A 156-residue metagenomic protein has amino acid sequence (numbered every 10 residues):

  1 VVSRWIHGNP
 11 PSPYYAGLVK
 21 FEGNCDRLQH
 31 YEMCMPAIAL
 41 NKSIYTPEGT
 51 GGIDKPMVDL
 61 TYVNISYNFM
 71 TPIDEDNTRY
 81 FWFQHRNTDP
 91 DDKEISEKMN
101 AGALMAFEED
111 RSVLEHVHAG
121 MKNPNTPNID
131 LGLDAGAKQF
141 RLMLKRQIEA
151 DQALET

Functional and structural regions predicted by a protein language model:
V1-T156: C-terminal catalytic domain of Rieske-type non-heme iron oxygenases
